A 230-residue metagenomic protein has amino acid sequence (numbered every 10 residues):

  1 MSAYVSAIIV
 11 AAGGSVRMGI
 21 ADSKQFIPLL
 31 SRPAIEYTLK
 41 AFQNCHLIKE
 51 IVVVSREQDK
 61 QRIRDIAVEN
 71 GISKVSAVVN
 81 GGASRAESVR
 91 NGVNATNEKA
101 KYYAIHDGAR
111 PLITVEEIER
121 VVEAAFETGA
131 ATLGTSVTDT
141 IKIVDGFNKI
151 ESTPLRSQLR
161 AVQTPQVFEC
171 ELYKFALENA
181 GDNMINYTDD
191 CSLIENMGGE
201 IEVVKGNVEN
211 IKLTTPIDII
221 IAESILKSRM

Functional and structural regions predicted by a protein language model:
S2-K60: N-terminal glycine-rich phosphate-binding loop and ensuing alpha1 helix
I9, I35, G92, H106-D107 (+3 more regions): Residue-level signal for inorganic ion chemistry
M18, I63-R64, V121, I141 (+2 more regions): Hydrophobic packing residues within well-ordered alpha-helices of enzyme cores
P28, L112, V167, K212-L213: Short aromatic/basic micro-patch
E36-K99, A180-N183: Conserved N-terminal catalytic core of the sugar/cofactor nucleotidyltransferase
Y102-A104: Short aromatic/hydrophobic "clamp" motif used to bind/position activated sugar donors
L112-V204: Conserved core of the sugar-phosphate nucleotidyltransferase
N210-M230: Hydrophobic helical membrane-anchoring modules
